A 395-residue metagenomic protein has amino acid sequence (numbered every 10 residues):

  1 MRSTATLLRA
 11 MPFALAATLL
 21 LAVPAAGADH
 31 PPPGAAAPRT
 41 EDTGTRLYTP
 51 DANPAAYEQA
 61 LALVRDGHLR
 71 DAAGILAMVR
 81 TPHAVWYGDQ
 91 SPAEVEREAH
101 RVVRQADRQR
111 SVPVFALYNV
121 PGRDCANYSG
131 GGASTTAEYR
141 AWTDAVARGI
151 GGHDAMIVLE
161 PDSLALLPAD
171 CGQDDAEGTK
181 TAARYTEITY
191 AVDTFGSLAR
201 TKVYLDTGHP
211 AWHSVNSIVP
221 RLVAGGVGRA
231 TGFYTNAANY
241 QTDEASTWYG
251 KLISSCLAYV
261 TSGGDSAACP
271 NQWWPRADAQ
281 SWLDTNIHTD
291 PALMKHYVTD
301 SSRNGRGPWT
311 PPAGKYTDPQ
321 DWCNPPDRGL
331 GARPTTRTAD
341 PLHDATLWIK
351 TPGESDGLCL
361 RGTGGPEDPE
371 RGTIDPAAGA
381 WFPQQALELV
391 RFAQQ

Functional and structural regions predicted by a protein language model:
M1-D29: Secretory targeting and sorting signals
A28-D42: Cleaved targeting-peptide boundary
T40-G149, H153, K350-Q394: N-terminal carbohydrate-binding/catalytic regions of secreted carbohydrate-active enzymes
R46-T49, A84-G88, V112-L117, D154-E160 (+6 more regions): Structural recognition of the beta-strand scaffold that forms the well-ordered cores of secreted hydrolase catalytic
Y57-G74, H213-E367: Surface-exposed substrate-engagement region within the catalytic domains of secreted or surface-exposed extracellular
S91-E98, G131-E138, A176-E187, S197 (+6 more regions): Extracytoplasmic/periplasmic, Sec-exported soluble proteins
A93, R101-V203, S217-R229: Substrate-binding cleft of extracellular glycoside hydrolase catalytic domains
G122, L164-L166, P210-W212, N239-Q241: Short acidic, S/G/P-rich loop/turn micro-motifs used as interaction or catalytic elements
